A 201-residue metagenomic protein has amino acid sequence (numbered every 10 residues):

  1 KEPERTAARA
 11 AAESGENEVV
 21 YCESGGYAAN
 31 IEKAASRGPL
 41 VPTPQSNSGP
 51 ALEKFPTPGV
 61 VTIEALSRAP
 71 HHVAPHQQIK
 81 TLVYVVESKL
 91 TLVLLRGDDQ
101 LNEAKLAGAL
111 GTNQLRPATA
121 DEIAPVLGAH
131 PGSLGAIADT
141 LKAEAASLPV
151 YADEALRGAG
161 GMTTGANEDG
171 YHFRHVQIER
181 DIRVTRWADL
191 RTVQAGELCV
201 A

Functional and structural regions predicted by a protein language model:
K1-A201: Extended, low-hydrophobicity, polar/charged segments
